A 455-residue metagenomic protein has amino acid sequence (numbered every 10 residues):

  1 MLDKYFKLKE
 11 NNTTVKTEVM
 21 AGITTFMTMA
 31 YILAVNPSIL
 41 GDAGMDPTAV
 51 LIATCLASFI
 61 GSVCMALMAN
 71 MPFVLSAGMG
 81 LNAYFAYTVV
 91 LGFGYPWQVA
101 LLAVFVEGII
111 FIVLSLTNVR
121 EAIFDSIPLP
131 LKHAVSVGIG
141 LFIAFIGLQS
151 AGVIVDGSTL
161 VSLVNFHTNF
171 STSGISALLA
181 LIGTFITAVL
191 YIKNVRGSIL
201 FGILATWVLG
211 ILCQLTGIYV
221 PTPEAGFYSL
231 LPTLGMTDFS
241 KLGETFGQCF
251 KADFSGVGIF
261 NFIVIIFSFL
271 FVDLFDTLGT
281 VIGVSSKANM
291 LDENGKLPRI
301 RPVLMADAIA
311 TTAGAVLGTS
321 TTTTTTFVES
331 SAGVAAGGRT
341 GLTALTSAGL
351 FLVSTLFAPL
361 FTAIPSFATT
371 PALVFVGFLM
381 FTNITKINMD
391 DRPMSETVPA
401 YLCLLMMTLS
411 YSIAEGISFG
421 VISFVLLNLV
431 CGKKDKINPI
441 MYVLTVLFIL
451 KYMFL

Functional and structural regions predicted by a protein language model:
M1-A49, V164-T168, I203-R301, F448-L450: Helix-loop-helix hairpins and the membrane-proximal interhelical loops of multi-pass alpha-helical transport proteins
L2-N36, A57, G78-Y87, L91-I139 (+1 more regions): Helix-loop-helix junctions within the multi-pass membrane cores of secondary transporters/permeases
T14, A30, A34, L51 (+20 more regions): Conserved active-site and cofactor/substrate-binding residues in soluble primary-metabolism enzymes
S38-A49, T88-V99, G256-F262, A363-P365 (+1 more regions): Helix-coil boundary and interhelical linker segments in multi-pass alpha-helical membrane proteins
G41, A66, N70, V74 (+8 more regions): Transmembrane helix-loop junctions in multipass membrane proteins, especially transporters and channels
A43-V63: Loop-to-helix transition at the N-terminal end of transmembrane alpha-helices
G61-V74, V189-N194, S268-D276, I309-T319 (+3 more regions): Transmembrane alpha-helix interface/packing and boundary motifs in multi-pass membrane proteins, characterized by
F93-V208, L212, L345-L455: Membrane-embedded alpha-helical modules
